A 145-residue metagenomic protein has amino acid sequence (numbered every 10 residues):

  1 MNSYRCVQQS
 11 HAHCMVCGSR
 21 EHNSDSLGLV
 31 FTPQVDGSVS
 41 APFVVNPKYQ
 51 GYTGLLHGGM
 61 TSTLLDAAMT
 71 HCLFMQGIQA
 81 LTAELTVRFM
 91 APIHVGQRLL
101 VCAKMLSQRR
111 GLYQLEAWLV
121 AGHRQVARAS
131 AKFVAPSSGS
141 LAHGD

Functional and structural regions predicted by a protein language model:
M1-A12, I93-V95, L106-D145: HotDog/MaoC-like acyl-thioester-processing domains
M1-P42, N46-P47: Non-catalytic linker/capping segments at the edges of enzyme domains
T32-Q34, K104-Q108: Short beta-strand micro-motifs enriched in acidic
G37, L81-A83, L99, Y113 (+1 more regions): Hydrophobic core residues within well-ordered beta-strands of beta-rich domains
S38, L55-A80: Active-site helix/loop of acyl-thioester processing domains in fatty-acid/polyketide metabolism, spanning hotdog-fold
P42-V44, T86-R88, C102-K104, W118 (+1 more regions): Residue-level recognition of well-ordered beta-strand positions that form the cores of beta-sheet-rich folds across
V45-G58: Short histidine-centered catalytic/ligand-binding loop motif
A68-L100, M105: Hydrophobic beta-strand-centered segment that forms part of the acyl-chain substrate-binding groove
